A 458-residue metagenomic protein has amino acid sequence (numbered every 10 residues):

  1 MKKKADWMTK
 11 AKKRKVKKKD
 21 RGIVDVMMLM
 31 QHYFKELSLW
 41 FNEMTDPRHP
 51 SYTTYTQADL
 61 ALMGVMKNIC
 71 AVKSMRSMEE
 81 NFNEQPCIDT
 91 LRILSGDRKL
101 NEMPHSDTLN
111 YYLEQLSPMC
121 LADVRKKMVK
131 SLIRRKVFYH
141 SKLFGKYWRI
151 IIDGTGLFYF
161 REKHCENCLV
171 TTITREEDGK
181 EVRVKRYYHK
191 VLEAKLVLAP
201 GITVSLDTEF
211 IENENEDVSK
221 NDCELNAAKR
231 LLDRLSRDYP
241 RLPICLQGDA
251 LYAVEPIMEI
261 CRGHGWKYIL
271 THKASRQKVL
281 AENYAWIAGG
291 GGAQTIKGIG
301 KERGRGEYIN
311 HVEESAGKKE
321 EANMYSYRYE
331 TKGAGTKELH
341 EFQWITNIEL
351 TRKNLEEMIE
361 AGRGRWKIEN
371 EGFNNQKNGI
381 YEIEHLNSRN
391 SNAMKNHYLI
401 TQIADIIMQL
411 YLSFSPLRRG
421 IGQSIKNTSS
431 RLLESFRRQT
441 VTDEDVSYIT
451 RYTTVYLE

Functional and structural regions predicted by a protein language model:
M1-K35: Charged, often Cys/His-bearing segments associated with DNA-binding zinc-finger transcription factors
M27, H32-M103: Gly/serine-rich nucleotide phosphate-binding loop at the start of the catalytic core of nucleotide/ADP-ribose-handling
M63, M78-E79, H105, L109 (+8 more regions): Short, conserved catalytic/metal-binding motifs centered on acidic residues
Q85, K297-R305, K377-S391, N396 (+1 more regions): A short, flexible helix-boundary coil/loop motif
N110-P200: Active-site-proximal, Lys/Arg-enriched surface segment that forms a nucleic-acid-binding/basic interface patch
T174-L242: Electropositive, glycine- and tryptophan-enriched low-complexity nucleic-acid-binding patches
I269-R365: An anionic, glycine-rich sequence signature occurring as long contiguous blocks
R352-N387: Short amphipathic alpha-helical "interface-anchor" segments enriched in bulky aromatics
